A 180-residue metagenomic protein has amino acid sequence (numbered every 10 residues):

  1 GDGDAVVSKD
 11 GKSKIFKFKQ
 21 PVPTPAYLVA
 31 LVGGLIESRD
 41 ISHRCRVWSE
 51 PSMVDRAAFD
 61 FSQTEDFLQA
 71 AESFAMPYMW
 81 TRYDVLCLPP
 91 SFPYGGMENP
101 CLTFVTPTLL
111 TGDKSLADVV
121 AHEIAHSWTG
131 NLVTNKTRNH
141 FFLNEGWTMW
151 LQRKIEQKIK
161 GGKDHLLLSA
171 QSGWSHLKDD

Functional and structural regions predicted by a protein language model:
G1-R44: Structured beta-strand-rich cores of soluble
F18, V47-D180: Hydrophobic alpha-helical and helix-loop surface patches within well-folded domains that function as non-catalytic
